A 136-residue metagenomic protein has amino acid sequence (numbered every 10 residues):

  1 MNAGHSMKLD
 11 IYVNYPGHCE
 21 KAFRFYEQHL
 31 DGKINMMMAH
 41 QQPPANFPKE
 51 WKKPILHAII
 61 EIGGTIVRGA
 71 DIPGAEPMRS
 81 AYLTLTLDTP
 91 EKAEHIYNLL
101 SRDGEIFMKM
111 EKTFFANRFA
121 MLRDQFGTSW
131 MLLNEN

Functional and structural regions predicted by a protein language model:
M1-L9, N35-M38, E61, R68-P77 (+1 more regions): Vicinal oxygen chelate
V13-G64: Core segments of cupin and vicinal oxygen chelate
S80: Zn2+-dependent peptidoglycan hydrolase active-site motif and core
